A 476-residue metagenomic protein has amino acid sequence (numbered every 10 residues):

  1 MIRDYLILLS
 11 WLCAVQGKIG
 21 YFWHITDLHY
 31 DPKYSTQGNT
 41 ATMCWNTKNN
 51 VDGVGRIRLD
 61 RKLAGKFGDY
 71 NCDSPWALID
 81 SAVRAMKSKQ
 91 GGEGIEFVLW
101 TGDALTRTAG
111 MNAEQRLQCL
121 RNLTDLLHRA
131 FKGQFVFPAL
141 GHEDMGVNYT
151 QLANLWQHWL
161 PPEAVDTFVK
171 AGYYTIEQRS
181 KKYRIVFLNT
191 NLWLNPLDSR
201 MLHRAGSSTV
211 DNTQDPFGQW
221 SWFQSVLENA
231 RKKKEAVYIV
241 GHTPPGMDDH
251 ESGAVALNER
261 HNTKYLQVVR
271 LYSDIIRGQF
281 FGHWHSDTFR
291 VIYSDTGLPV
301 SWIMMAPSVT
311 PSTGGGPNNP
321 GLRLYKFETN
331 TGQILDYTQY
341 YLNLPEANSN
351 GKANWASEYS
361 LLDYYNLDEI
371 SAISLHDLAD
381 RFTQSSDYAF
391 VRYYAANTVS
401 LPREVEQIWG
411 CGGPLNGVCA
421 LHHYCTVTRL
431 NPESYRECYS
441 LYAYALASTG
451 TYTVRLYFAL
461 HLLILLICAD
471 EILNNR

Functional and structural regions predicted by a protein language model:
M1-S10, Q16, Y452-H461, E471-R476: Classical eukaryotic N-terminal signal peptides for Sec-dependent ER targeting/secretion, especially the positively
V15-W100, N148-N229, K233, S286-V454 (+2 more regions): Metal-dependent phosphoesterase/phosphodiesterase active-site architecture
H24-T26, E96-D103, K132-H142, Y238-H242 (+4 more regions): Active-site neighborhood of phospho(di)ester-bond hydrolases with catalytic His/Asp-centered motifs
D31-P32, T106-A109, A139-V147, L194-P196 (+3 more regions): Active-site environment of divalent metal-dependent phosphoester hydrolases
C72-F131, F135-L140: Long, well-ordered early-domain segments
G102-D125, M145-N154, D249-A254, F289-D295: Metal-dependent catalytic neighborhoods of phosphoester/phosphodiester hydrolases
K132-F137, M145, Y173, K182: Active-site region of glycoside hydrolase catalytic domains
N195-S221, E228-F281: Active-site-proximal segments of metal-dependent phosphoesterases and phosphodiesterases across multiple
